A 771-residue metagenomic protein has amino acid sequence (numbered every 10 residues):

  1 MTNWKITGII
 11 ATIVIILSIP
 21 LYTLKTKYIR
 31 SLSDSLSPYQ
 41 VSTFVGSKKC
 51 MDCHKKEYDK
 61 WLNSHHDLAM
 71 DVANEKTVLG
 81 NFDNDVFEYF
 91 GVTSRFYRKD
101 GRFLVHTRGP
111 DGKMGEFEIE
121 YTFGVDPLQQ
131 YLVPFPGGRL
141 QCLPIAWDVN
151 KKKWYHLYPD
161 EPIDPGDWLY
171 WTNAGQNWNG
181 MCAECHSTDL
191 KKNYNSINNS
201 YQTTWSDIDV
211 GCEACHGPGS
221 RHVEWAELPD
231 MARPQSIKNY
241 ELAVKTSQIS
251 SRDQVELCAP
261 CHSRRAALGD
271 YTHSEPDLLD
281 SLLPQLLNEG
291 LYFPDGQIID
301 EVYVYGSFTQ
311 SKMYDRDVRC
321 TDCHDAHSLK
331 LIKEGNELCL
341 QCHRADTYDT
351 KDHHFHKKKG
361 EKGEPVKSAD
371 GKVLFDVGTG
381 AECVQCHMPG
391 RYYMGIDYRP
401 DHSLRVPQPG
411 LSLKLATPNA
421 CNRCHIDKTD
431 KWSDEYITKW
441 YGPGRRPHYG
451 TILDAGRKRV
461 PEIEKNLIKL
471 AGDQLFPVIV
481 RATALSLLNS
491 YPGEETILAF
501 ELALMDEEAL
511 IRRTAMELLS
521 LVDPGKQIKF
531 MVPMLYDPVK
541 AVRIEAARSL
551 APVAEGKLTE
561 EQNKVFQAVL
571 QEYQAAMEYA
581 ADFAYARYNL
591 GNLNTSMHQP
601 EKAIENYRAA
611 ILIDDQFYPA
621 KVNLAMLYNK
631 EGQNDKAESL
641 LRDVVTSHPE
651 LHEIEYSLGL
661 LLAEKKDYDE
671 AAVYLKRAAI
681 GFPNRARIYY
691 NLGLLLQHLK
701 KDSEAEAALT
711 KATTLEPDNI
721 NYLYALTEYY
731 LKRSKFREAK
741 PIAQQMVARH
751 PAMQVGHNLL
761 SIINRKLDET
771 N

Functional and structural regions predicted by a protein language model:
Y28-S31, V41, K56-G124, Q130-P136 (+6 more regions): Primarily the internal scaffold of c-type cytochrome electron-transfer domains, especially repeated/multiheme c-type
Y449, R481, R512, R543-I544: Residue-level detector of extended alpha-helical repeat arrays and alpha-solenoid scaffolds
P461-A471, G493-M505, P524-L535, K557-Q574: Amphipathic alpha-helical scaffolding segments comprising HEAT/armadillo-like alpha-solenoid repeats
V478, A509-R512, K540, A584-Y585 (+5 more regions): Helix-start (N-cap) detector for alpha-helical repeat units in TPR-like alpha-solenoids, especially tetratricopeptide
Y491, D506, V522, D537 (+6 more regions): Structural marker of alpha-solenoid helical repeat scaffolds
E494-E495, K526-I528, Q562-Q574, M597-A609 (+6 more regions): Structural signature of tandem alpha-helical TPR/SEL1-like repeats, specifically the intra-repeat loop/turn
